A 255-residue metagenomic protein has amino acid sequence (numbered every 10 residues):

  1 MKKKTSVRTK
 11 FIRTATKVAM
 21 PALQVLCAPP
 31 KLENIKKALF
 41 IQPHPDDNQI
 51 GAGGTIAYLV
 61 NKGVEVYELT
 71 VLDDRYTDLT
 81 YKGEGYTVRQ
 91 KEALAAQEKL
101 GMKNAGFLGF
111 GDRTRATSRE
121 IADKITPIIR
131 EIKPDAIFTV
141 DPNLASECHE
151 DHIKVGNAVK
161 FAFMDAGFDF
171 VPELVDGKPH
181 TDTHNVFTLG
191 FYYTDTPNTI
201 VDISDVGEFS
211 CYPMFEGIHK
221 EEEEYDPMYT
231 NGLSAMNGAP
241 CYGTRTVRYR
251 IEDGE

Functional and structural regions predicted by a protein language model:
K2-I132: Active-site rim/loop-helix segments in enzyme catalytic domains that contact anionic ligands
K2-I41, S118-E255: Metal-dependent de-N-acetylase/amidase catalytic core
